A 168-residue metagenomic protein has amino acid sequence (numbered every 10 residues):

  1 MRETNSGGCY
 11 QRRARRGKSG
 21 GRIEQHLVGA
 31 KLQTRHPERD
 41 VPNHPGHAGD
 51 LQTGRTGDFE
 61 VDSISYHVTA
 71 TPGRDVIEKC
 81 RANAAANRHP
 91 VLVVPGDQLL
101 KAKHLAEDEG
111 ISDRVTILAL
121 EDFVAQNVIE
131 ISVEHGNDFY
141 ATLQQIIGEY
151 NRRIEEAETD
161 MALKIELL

Functional and structural regions predicted by a protein language model:
M1-R22: Interdomain/boundary linker segments immediately adjacent to catalytic/signaling cores
R15-L168: Catalytic core segments in nucleotide and nucleic-acid processing enzymes
